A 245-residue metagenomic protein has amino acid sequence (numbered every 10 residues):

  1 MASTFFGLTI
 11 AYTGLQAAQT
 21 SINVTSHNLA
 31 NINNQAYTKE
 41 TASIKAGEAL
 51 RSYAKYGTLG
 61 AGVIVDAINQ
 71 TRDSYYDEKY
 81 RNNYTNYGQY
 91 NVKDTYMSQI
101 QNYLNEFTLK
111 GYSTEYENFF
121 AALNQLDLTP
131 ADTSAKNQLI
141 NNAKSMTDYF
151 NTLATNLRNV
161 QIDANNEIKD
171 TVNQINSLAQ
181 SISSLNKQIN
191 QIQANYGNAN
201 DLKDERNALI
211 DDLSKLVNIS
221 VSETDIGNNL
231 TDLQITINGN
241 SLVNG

Functional and structural regions predicted by a protein language model:
M1-L139, K144, N151-T152, L157 (+3 more regions): Bacterial Type III/flagellar export signals at protein N-termini
A2, G62, T171, K187-G197: Short secondary-structure boundary segments
T13, N173-N176, G197-D204, E223: Alpha-helix capping and helix-loop boundary segments enriched in small/acidic/polar residues
Q19, I182, N186, R206-N207: Interfacial residues of coiled-coil/leucine-zipper alpha-helices
D127-A135, I192-N198, L202: Short, Lys/Glu-rich amphipathic helical modules
A143-I189: Long, non-coiled-coil amphipathic alpha-helical linker/lever segments that couple catalytic cores to other domains
N195-A199, K203-D211, K215-L216: Aromatic-residue-lined binding/catalytic grooves and analogous aromatic/hydrophobic interfacial grooves in multimeric
